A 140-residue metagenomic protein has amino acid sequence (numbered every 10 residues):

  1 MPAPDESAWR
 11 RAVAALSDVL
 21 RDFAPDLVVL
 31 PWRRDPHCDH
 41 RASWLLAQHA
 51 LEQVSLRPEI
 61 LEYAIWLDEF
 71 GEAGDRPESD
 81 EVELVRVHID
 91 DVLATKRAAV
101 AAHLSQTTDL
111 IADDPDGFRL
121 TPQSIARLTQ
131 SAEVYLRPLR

Functional and structural regions predicted by a protein language model:
M1-V54, E62, A98, A102 (+3 more regions): Active-site beta-strand->loop->alpha-helix modules in alpha/beta enzyme cores, enriched in Gly/His/Asp(Glu)
L27, P58, T107-I111: Secondary-structure transition/capping residues
R33-P36, W66-D68, V92-A94, S105: Short, solvent-exposed loop/turn segments at secondary-structure junctions
V54-P77: Short, flexible loop segments at boundaries between secondary-structure elements
E59, E81-E83, S131: A generic structural signal for well-ordered coil/turn residues at beta-strand boundaries that shape enzyme active-site
E62-A64, R86-H88, R137: Structural signal for conserved beta-strand scaffold positions within catalytic alpha/beta enzyme cores
E72-P115: A conserved mid-domain beta-alpha-beta active-site/ligand-binding segment of alpha/beta enzyme cores
S131-R140: C-terminal accessory extensions appended to soluble enzyme cores
